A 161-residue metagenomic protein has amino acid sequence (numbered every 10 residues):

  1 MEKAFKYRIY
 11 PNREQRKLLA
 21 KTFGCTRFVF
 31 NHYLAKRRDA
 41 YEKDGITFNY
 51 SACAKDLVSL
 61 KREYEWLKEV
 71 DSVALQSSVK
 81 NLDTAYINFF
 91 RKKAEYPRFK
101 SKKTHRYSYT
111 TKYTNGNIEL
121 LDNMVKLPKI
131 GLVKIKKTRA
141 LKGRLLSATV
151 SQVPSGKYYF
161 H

Functional and structural regions predicted by a protein language model:
M1-H161: Nucleic-acid substrate recognition interfaces
